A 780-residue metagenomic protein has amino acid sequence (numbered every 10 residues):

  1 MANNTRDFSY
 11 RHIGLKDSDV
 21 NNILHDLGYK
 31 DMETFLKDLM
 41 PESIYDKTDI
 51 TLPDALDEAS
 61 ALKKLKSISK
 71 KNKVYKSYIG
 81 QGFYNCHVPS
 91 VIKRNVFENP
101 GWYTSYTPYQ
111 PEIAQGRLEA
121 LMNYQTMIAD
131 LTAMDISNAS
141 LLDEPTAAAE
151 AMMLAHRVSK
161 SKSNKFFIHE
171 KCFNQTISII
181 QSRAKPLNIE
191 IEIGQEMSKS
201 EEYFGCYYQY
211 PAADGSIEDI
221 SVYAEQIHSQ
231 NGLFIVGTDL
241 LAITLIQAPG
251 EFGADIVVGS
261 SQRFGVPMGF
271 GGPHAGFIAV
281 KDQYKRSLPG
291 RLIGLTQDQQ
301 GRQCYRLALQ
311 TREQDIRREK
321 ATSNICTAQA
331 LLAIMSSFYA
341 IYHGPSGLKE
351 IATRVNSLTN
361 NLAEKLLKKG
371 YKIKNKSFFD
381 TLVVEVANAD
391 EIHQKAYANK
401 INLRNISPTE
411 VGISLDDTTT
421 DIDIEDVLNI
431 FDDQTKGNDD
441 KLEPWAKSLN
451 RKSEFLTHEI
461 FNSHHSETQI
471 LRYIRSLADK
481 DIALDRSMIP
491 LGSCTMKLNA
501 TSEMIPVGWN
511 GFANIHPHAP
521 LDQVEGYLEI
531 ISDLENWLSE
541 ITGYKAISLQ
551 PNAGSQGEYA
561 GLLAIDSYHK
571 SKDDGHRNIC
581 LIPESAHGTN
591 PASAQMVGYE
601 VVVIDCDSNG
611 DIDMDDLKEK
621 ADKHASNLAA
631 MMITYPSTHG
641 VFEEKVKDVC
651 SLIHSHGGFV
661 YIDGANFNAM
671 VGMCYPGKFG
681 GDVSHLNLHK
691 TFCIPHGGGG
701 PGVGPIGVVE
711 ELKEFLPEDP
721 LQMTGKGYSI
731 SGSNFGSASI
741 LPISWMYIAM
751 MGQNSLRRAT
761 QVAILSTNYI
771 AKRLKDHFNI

Functional and structural regions predicted by a protein language model:
M1-L15, D19-I23: Charged, compositionally biased N-terminal leader segments and the immediate start of the first structured element
A2-N3, N99-P111, M127-M134, K160-N164 (+11 more regions): Gly-rich Lys/Arg/Thr-decorated short loops/hinges at beta-loop-alpha junctions or inter-strand turns that position
M40-N123, I316-R317, K447-S532: N-terminal entrance/gating region of PLP-dependent enzymes' catalytic architecture
Y109-I113, D130-A149, L538-L563: Short loop-beta-helix segment that forms the pyridoxal 5′-phosphate
G116, T146-C304, L366-L367, F379 (+4 more regions): Conserved PLP-enzyme active-site core in the AAT-like
F264-K365, K369, K374-K376, V683-I780: Active-site C-terminal subdomain of aminotransferase-like
Q303-D315, E319-I341, G347, E467 (+9 more regions): Conserved catalytic alpha/beta cores of large enzymes that bind or transform nucleotide phosphates and polynucleotides
N356, K369-Y397, L415-T418, I780: Conserved PLP-binding catalytic core of the aspartate aminotransferase-like
